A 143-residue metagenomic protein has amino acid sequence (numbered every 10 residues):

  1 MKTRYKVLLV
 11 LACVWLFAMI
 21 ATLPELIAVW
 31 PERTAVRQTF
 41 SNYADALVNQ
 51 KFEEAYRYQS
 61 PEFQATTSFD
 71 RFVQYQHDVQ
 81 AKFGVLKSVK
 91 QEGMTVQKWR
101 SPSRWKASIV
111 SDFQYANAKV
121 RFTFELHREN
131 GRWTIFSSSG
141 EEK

Functional and structural regions predicted by a protein language model:
K2-N49: Short, low-complexity N-terminal intrinsically disordered segments enriched in polar/charged residues
L26-W30, S41-N42, Y58-Q64, V110-D112: Second-shell loop/turn segments in exported
E32-A35, A44-V48, Q64-R71, A116-A118: Extracytoplasmic/periplasmic, Sec-exported soluble proteins
K51-E54, G131: Soluble, non-transmembrane catalytic domains of enzymes that act on hydrophobic metabolites at membranes
E53-K106: Short solvent-exposed beta->alpha transition segments
G93-K143: Exposed beta-sheet edge and beta->alpha loop/turn motif
